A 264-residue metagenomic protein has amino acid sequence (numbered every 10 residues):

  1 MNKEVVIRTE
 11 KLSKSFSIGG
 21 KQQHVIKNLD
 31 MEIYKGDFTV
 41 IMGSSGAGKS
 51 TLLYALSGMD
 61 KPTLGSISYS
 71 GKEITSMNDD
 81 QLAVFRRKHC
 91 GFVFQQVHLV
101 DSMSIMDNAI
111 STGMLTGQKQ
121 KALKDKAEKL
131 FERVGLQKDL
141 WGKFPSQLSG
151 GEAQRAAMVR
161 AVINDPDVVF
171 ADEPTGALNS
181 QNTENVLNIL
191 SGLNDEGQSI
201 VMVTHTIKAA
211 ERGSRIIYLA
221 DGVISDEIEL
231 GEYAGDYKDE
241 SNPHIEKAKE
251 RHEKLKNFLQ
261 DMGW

Functional and structural regions predicted by a protein language model:
S57: Helix-to-loop junction immediately C-terminal to a conserved catalytic motif
G65-E73: Conserved ABC transporter NBD signature motif
K72-E73, I110, K121-D139: Conserved ABC ATPase "signature" region
M103-T112: Short coil-to-helix segment of the ABC ATPase nucleotide-binding domain corresponding to the Q-loop/switch region
F144-L148, E152: Conserved ABC ATPase signature
A161-V162: ABC ATPase C-loop
D165: Conserved catalytic motifs of ABC-family nucleotide-binding domains
V169-D172: Catalytic Walker B motif of ABC-type/P-loop ATPase nucleotide-binding domains
